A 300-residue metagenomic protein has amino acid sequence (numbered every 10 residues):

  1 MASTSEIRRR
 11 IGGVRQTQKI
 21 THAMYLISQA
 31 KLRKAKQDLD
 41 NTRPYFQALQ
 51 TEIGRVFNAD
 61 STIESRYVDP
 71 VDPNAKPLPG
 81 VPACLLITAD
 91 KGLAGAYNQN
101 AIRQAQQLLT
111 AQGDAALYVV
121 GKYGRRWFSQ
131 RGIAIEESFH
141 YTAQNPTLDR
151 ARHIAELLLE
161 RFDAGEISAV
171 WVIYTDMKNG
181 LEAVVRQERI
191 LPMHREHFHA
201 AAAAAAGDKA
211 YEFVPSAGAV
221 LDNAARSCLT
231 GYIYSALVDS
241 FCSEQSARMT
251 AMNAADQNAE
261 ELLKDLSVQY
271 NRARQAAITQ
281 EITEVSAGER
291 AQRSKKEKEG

Functional and structural regions predicted by a protein language model:
M1-G300: C-terminal beta-strand-loop-alpha-helix "lid" module of Rossmann-like NAD(P)-dependent dehydrogenases
